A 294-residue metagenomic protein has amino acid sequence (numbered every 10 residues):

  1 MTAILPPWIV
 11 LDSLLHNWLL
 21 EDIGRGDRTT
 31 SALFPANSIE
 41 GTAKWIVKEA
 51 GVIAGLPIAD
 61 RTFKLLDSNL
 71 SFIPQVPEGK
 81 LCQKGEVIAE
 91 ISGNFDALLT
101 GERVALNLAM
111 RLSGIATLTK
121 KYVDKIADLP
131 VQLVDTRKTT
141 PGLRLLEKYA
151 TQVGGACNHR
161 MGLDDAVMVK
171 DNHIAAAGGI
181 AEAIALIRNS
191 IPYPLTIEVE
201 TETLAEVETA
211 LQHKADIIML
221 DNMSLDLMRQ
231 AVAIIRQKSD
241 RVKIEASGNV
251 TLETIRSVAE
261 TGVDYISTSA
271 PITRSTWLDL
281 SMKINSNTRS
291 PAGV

Functional and structural regions predicted by a protein language model:
M1-I9, N287-V294: Short, low-complexity, intrinsically disordered N-terminal peptides in bacterial proteins
T2-H213, I217, D226-I234, K243-E245 (+2 more regions): Acidic/glycine-rich phosphate/pyrophosphate-binding loops and surrounding catalytic core that coordinate Mg2+
N222, G248, A270: Short secondary-structure boundary segments
Q237-K243, N285-S290: Short acidic, glycine/proline-enriched helix-loop-strand junctions
E245-S247, M282: Short glycine/threonine-rich catalytic loop with a Thr-x-Gly-x-Asp
L252: Cys/His-rich Zn2+-binding cysteine-cluster or related metal-binding knuckle/ribbon modules and their
A270-V294: Short, charged, intrinsically disordered terminal tails
